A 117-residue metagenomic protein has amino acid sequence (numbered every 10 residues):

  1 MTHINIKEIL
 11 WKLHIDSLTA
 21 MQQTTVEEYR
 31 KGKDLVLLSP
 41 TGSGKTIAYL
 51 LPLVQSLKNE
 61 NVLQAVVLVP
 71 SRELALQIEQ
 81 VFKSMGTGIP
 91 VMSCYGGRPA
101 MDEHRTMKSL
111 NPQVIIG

Functional and structural regions predicted by a protein language model:
M1-L38: Conserved pre-motif I regulatory segment
H3-E8, V62-G117: Conserved nucleic-acid-binding Ia/Ib motif block in the N-terminal RecA-like helicase ATPase lobe
Q23-L35, K45-E60, V81-M85: Walker A/P-loop NTP-binding motif
L35-L38, L50-L51, L68, L74: Generic leucine side-chain signal with a strong bias for well-ordered alpha-helical environments
S39-S43: The conserved Walker
G44-T46, R98-P99: Gly/Ser/Thr-rich beta-alpha loop segments that engage phosphate groups in nucleotides
